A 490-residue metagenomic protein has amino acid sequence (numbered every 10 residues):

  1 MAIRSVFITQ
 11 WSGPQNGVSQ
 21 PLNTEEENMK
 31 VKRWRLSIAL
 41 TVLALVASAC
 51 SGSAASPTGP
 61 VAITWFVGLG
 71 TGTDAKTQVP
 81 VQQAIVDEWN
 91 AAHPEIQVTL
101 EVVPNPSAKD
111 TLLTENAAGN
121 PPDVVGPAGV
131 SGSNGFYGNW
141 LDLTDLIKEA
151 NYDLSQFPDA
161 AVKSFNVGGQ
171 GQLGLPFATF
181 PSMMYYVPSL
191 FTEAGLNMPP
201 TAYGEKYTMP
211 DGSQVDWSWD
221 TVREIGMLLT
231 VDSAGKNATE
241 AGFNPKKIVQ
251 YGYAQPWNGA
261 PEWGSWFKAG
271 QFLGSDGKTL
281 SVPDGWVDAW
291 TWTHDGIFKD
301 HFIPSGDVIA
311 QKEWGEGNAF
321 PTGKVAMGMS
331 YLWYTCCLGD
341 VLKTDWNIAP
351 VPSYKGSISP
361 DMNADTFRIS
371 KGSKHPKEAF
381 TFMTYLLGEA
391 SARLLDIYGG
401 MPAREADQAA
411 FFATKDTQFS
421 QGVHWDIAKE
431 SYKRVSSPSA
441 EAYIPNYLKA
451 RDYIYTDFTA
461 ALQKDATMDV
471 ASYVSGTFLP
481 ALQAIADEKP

Functional and structural regions predicted by a protein language model:
S5-S37, A47-Y137, K148-S155, A194 (+5 more regions): Conserved N-terminal structural module of periplasmic/extracytoplasmic solute-binding proteins
P104, A128-M183, S189-T192, N244-K246 (+3 more regions): Hinge/lid segment of periplasmic solute-binding proteins
T144-F157, P200-Q214, F243-K247, G270-A289 (+4 more regions): Short, solvent-exposed loop/beta-turn-alpha elements that line the ligand-binding surface or hinge of extracytoplasmic
G168-A178, S182, P210-K278: Extracytoplasmic/periplasmic solute-binding protein
R223-M227, P261-S265, S275-A310, G339 (+1 more regions): Glycine-centered hinge/linker elements that transmit conformational signals in sensory and ligand-binding systems
W333-C336, D365-L448: Mature extracytoplasmic/periplasmic domains
D345-R368: Periplasmic-binding protein-like
T417-S420, Y432-P490: Conserved C-terminal helix/tail region of periplasmic/extracytoplasmic solute-binding proteins
